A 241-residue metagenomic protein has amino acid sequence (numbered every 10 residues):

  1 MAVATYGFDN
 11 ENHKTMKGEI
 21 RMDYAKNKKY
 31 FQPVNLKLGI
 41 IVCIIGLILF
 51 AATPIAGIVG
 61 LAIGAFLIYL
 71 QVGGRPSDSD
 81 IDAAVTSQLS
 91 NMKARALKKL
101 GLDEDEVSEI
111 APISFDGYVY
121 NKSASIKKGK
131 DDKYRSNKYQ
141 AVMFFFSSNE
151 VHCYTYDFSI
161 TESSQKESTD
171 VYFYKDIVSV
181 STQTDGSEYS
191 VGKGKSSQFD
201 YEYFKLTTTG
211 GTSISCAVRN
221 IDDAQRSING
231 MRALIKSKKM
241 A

Functional and structural regions predicted by a protein language model:
A4-R21: Short, Lys/Arg-enriched N-terminal segments with co-localized hydrophobic residues within the first ~10-30 amino acids
K17-F31, G64-R135: N-terminal topogenic membrane-targeting module
K28-D78: Alpha-helical transmembrane spans
S136-K138, S148-K193: Phosphoinositide-binding peripheral membrane targeting modules
A141-M143: Short, surface-exposed charged micro-motifs
G186, V191-T212: C-terminal structured domain segments
K205-Q225: Canonical phosphoinositide-binding patch of PH/PH-like domains
D222-A241: Pleckstrin homology
